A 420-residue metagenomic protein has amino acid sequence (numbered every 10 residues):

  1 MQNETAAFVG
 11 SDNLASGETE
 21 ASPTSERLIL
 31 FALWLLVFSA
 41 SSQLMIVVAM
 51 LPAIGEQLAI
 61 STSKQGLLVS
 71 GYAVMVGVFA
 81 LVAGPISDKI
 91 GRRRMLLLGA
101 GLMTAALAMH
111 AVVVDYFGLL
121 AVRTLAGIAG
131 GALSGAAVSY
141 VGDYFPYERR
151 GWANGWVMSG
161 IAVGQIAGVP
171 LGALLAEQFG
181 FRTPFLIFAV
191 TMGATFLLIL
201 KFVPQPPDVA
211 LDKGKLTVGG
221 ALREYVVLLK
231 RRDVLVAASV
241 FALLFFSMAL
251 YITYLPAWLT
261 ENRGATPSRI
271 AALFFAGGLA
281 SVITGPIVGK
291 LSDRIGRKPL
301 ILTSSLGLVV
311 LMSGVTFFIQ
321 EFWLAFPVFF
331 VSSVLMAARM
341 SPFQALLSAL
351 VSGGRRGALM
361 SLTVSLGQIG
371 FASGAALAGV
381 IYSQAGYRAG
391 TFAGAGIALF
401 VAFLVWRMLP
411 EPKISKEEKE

Functional and structural regions predicted by a protein language model:
L14-P23, P204-A237: Juxtamembrane intracellular "pre-TM" segments in multi-pass secondary transporters
V48, D233-F275: Extracytoplasmic gate region of multi-pass secondary transporters
A59, G91, V112-G118, G264 (+2 more regions): Helix-breaking motifs and short loop linkers at transmembrane-helix boundaries and internal kinks in secondary membrane
V78-V114, S292-I295: Conserved MFS/SLC helix-loop-helix module at the cytosolic interface between two early adjacent transmembrane helices
A106, F117-L125, W323-V331: Paired small-residue
G118, Y147, W156-V203: Helix-loop-helix hairpin linking two adjacent transmembrane segments in secondary transporters
V122-V163: Cytoplasmic helix-loop-helix junction between adjacent transmembrane helices in 12-TM secondary transporters
K298-F343: C-terminal transmembrane helical hairpin of 12-TM major facilitator-type secondary transporters
